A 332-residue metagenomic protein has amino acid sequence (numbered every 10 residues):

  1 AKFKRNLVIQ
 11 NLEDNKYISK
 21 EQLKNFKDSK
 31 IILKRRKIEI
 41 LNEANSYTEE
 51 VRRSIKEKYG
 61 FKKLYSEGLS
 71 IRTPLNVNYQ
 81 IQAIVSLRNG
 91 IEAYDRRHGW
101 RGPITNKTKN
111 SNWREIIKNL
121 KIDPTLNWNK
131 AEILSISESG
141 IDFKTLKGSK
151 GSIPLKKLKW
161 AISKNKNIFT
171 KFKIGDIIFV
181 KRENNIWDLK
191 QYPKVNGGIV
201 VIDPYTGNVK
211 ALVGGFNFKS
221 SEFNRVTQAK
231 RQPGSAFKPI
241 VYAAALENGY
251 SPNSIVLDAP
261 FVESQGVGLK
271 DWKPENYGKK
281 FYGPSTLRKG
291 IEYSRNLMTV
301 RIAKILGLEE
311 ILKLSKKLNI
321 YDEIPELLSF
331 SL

Functional and structural regions predicted by a protein language model:
A1-L146, I302-A303, K316-K317, Y321-E323 (+1 more regions): Non-catalytic, structured segments within soluble enzyme domains
L12, A83, E138, T206-G207 (+2 more regions): Active-site SXXK
K37-N42, Y205, Y250-I311, L327: Conserved catalytic neighborhood of penicillin-recognizing serine enzymes
T48-K63, L69, G197-Q232, A243-A244: Active-site beta-strand/loop architecture of penicillin-binding DD-peptidases
G90-I104, N119-N129, T170-D203, K289-I291 (+1 more regions): Beta-lactamase-like hydrolase cores
N129-T145, K190-K219, K313, L318: A short, well-structured edge-of-sheet supersecondary motif
G148-S163, K238: A short macromolecule-binding patch
S163-F169, Y192-G197, S220-I240, N253-A259 (+2 more regions): Short active-site loop at a secondary-structure junction that contains or immediately precedes the catalytic residue(s)
